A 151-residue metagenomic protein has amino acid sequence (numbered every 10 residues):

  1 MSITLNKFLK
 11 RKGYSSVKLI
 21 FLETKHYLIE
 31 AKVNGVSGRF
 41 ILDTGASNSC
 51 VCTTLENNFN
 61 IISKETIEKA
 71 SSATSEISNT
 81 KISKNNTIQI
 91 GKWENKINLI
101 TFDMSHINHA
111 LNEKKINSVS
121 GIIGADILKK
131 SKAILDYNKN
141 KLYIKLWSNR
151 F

Functional and structural regions predicted by a protein language model:
M1-F151: Pepsin/retropepsin-fold aspartyl endopeptidases
